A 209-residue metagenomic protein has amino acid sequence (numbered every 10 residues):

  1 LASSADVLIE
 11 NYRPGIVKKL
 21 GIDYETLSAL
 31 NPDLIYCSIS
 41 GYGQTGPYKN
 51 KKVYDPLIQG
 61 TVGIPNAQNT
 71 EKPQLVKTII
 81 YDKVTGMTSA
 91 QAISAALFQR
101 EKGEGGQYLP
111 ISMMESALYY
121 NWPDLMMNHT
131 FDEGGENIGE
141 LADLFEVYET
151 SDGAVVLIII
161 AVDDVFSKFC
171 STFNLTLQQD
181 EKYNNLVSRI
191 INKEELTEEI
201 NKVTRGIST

Functional and structural regions predicted by a protein language model:
L1-A29: A structured beta-alpha segment of the ubiquitous adenosine-cofactor-binding alpha/beta core
L8, A96, V203: Short alpha-helical functional segments enriched in proximate histidine and acidic residues
Y12, T85, E198-K202: A generic structural signal for short
G15, T45, Y81, N184 (+2 more regions): Conserved short-loop catalytic and cofactor-binding motifs
L20-V156, I160: Active-site-adjacent "lid/gating" segments in soluble enzymes
L144-T209: Aromatic-enriched alpha-helical interface/lid elements that frame and gate functional surfaces
